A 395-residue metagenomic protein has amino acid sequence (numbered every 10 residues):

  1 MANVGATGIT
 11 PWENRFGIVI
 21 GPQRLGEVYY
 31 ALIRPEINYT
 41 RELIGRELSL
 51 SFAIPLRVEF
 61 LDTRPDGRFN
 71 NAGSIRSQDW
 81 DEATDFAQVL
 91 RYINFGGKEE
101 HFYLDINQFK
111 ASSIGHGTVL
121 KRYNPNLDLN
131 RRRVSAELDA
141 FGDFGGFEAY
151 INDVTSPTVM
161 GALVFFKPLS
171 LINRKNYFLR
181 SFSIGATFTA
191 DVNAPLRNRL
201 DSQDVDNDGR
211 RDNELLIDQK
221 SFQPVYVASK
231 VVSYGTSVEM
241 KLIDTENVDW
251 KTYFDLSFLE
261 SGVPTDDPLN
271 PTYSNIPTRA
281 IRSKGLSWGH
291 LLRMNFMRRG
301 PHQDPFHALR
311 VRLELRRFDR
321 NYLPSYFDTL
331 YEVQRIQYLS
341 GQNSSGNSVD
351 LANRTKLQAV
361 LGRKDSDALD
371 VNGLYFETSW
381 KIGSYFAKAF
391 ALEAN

Functional and structural regions predicted by a protein language model:
A2-N38: Short glycine/proline- and aromatic-enriched beta-strand/turn motifs that initiate or cap beta-hairpins
P11-E13, R64, E100-Y103, S112-L120 (+1 more regions): Signature for the C-terminal beta-barrel architecture of outer-membrane proteins
L32-N38, A87-I93, S283-H290: Short alpha-helical segments and helix-capping/turn motifs at coil-helix boundaries
I33-P35, W80, V89, V134 (+1 more regions): Residue-level marker for the onset of beta-strands and adjacent loop->beta junctions in well-ordered domains
I37-L50, G97-H101: Short, solvent-exposed loop/edge-beta patches enriched in aromatic
R46-Y92, V119: Surface-exposed loop and membrane-interface regions of Gram-negative outer-membrane beta-barrel proteins
R57, F109-K110: Acidic, small-polar-rich N-terminal luminal/periplasmic segments of exported/outer-membrane proteins
D81-F86, Y92-D105, L138-F141: Short, charge-rich binding segments
